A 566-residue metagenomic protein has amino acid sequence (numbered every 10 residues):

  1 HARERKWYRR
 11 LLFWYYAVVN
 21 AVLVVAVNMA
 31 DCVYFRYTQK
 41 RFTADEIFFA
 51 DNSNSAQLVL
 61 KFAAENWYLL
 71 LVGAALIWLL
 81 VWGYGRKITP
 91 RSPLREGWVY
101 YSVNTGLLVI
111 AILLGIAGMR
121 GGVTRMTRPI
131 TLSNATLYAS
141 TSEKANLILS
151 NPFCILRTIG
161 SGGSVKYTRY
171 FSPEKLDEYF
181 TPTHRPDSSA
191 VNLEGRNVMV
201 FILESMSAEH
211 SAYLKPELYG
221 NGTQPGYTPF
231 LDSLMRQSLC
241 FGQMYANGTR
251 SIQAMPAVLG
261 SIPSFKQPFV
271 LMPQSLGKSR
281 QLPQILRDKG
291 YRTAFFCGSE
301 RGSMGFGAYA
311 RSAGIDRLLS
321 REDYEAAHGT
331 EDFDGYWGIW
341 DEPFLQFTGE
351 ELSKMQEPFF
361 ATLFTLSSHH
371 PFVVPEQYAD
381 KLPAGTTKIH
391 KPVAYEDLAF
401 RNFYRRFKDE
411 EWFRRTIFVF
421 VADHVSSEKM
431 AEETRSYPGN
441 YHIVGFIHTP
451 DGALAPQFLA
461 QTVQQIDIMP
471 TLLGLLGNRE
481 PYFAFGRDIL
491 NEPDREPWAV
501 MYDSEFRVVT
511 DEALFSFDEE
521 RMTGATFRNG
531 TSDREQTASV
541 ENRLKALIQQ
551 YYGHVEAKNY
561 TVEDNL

Functional and structural regions predicted by a protein language model:
H1-L149: Transmembrane and membrane-interface helices of multi-pass, inner-membrane envelope-modifying transferases
N28, A63-L79, F153-K166, F517-R521 (+1 more regions): Juxtamembrane/interfacial segments around transmembrane helices
R36-D45, L58-A64, G97, G163-L176 (+3 more regions): General structural signal for secondary-structure boundaries
S55-V59, Y84, P152-L156, L176-F180 (+1 more regions): Generic structural signal of hydrophobic/aromatic residues within well-ordered alpha-helices of folded domains
V59, I148, L156-I159, L234-M235 (+2 more regions): Hydrophobic residues in alpha-helical segments
S92-T183, A294-C297, S303-F306, R311-A313 (+2 more regions): Hydrophobic targeting/anchoring helices
L176-L566: Solvent-exposed soluble domains appended to multi-pass membrane proteins
